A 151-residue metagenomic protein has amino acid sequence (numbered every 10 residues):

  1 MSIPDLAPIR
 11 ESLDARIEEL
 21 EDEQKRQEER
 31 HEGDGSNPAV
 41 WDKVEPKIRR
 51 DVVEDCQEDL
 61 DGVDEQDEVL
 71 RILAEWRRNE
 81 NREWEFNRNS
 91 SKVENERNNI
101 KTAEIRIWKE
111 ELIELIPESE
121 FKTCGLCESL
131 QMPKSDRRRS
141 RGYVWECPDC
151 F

Functional and structural regions predicted by a protein language model:
I3, R26-K43, W84-N98: Charged, low-complexity interaction regions
D5-R26, R49, E65-R82: Short amphipathic alpha-helical heptad-repeat segments
V40-V44, I48, V52-D55, E68 (+3 more regions): Alpha-helical oligomerization interfaces
P117-T123, Y143: Short metal-coordination and nucleic-acid-contact micro-motifs, chiefly zinc-binding Cys/His arrays
C124-C127, C147: Short cysteine-rich clusters marking metal-coordination/redox-active sites
Q131-M132: Cys/His-rich microdomains that often coordinate metals
S135-W145: Short linker/helix segments within small regulatory modules
F151: Short metal-binding segments enriched for Cys and/or His
